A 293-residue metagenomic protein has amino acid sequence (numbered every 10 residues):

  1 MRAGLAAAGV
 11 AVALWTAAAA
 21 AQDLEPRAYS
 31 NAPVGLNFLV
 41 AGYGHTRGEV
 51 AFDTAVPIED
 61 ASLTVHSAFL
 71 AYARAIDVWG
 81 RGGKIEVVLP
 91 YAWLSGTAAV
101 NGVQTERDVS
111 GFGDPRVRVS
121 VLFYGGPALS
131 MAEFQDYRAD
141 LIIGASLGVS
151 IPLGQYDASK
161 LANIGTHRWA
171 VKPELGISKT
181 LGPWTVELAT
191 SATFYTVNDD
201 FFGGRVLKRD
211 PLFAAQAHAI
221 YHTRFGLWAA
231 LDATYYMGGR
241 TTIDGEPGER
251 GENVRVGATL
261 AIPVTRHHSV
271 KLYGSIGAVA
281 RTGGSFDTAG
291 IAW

Functional and structural regions predicted by a protein language model:
W15-V40, G48, G125-L141: Outer-membrane beta-barrel biogenesis signature
N37-L39, G83-V87, V117, L141-L147 (+5 more regions): Transmembrane beta-strands of outer-membrane beta-barrel proteins
N37-L39, H66-L70, G113-V117, I143 (+4 more regions): Hydrophobic, lipid-facing positions within transmembrane beta-strands of outer-membrane proteins
Y43-H45, R74-I76, V121-F123, V149 (+4 more regions): Residue-level signature of outer-membrane beta-barrel architecture
T46-S67, Q104-T105, A158-G165: Surface-exposed strand-loop-strand hairpins of Gram-negative outer-membrane beta-barrel proteins
E49-V50, G80-G83, P127, P183-V186 (+2 more regions): Repeated loop/turn-to-beta-strand initiation elements of outer-membrane beta-barrel proteins
A92-R209, P247-E249: Outer-membrane pore/translocation modules
F202-W293: Outer membrane beta-barrel transmembrane domains
